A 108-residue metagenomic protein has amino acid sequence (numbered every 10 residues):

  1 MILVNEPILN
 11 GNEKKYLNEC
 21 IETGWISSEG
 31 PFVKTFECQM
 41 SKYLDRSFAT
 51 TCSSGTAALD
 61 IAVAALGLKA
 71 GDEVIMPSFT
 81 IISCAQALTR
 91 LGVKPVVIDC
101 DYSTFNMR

Functional and structural regions predicted by a protein language model:
M1-A65, K69, R90-L91: Conserved PLP-binding active-site segment in aminotransferase class I/II-type PLP enzymes
A64-R108: PLP-dependent aminotransferase-like
